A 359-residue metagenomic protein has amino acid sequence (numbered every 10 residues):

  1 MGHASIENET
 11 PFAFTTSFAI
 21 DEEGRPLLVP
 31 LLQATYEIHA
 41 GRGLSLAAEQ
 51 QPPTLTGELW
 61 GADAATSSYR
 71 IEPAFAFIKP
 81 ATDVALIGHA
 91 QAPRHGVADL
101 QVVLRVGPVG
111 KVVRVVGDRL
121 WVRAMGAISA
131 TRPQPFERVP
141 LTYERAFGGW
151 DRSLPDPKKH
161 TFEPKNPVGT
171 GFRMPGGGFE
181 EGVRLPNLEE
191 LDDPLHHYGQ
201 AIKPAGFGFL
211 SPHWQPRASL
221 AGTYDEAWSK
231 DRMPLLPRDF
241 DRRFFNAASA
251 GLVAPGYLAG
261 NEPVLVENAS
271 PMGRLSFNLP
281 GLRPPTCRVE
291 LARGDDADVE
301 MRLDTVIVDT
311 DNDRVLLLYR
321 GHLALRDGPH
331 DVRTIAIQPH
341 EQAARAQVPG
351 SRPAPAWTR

Functional and structural regions predicted by a protein language model:
H3-R359: Extended intrinsically disordered or low-complexity segments
